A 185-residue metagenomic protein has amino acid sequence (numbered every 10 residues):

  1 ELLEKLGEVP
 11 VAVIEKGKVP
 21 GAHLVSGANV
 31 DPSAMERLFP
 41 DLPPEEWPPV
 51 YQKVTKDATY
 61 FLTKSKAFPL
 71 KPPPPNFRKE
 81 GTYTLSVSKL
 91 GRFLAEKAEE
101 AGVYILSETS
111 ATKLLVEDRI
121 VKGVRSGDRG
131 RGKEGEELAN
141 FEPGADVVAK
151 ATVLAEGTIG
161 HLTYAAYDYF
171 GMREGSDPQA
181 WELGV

Functional and structural regions predicted by a protein language model:
E1-A67, K71-V185: Residues forming the flavin
